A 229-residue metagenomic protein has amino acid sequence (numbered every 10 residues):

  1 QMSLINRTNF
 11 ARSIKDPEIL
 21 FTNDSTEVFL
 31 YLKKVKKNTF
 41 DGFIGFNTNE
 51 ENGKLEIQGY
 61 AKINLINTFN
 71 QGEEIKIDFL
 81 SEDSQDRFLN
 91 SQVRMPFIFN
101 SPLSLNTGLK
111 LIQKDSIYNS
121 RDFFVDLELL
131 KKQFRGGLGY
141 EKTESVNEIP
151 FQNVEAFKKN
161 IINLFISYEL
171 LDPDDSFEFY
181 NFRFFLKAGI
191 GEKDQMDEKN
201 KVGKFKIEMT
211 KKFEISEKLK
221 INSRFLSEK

Functional and structural regions predicted by a protein language model:
M2-K187, K212-F213: Gram-negative/organellar outer-membrane beta-barrel architecture
I112-I117, G191-K201: Outer-membrane beta-barrel proteins
S120-D122, V202-F205: Amphipathic hydrophobic-ligand
F177-N181, V202, S216-K220: Short gly/pro-enriched beta-turn/loop segments at secondary-structure junctions
L186-K193, E228: Short glycine-rich beta-strand segments
E198, K204-K212: Extracytoplasmic beta-rich ectodomain segments of secreted or membrane-anchored proteins
E217-K229: Extracytoplasmic gating/loop element in the C-terminal half of outer-membrane beta-barrel translocons and assembly
